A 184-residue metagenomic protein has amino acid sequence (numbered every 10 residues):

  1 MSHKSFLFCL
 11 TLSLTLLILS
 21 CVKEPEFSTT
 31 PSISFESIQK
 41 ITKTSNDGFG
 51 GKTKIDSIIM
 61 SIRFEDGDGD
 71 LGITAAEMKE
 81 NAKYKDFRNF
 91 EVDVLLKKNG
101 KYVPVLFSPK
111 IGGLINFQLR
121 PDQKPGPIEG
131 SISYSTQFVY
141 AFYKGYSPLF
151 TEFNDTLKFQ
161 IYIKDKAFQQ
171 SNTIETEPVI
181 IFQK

Functional and structural regions predicted by a protein language model:
M1-F8: Bacterial N-terminal signal peptides that target proteins for export
L17-S20: C-terminal motif of bacterial Sec signal peptides marking the signal peptidase cleavage site
V22-P25: Bacterial signal peptide processing site
S28: Cys/His-rich zinc-coordinating "finger/knuckle" motifs
P31-K184: First exposed extracellular module after export/assembly in secreted or surface-exposed proteins
